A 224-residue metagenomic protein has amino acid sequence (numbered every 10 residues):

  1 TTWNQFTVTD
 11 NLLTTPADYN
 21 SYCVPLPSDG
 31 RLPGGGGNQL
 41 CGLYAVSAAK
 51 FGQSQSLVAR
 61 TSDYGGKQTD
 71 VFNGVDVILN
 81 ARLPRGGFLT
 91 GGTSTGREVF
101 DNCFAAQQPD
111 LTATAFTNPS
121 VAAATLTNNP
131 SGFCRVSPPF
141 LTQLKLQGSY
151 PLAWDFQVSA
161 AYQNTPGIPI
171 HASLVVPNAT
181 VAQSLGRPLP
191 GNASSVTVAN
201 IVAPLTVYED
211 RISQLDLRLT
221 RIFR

Functional and structural regions predicted by a protein language model:
T1-R224: Short, solvent-exposed micro-motifs at the edges of structured domains
